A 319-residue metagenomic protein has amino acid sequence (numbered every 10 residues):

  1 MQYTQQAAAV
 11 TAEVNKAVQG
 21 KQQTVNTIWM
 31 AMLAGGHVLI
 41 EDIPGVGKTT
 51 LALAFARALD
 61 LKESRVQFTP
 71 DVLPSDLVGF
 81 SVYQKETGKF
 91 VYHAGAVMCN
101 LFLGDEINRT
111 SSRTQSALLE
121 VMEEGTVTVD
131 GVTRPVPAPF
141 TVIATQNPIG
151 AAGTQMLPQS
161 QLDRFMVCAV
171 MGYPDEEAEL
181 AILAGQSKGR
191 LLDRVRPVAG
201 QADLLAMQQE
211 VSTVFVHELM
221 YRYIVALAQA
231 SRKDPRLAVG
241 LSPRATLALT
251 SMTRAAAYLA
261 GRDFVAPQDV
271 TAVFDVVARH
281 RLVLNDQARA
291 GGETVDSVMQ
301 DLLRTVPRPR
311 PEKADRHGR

Functional and structural regions predicted by a protein language model:
Q2-I43: Pre-Walker A (pre-P-loop) alpha-helix and adjacent loop at the N terminus of AAA/AAA+ ATPase modules, a conserved
N26-M30, Y83-G104: Conserved alpha-helical scaffold flanking the Walker A/P-loop in AAA+ ATPase domains
M32-T69: Walker A/P-loop
D42, D105-E106, A117: Walker B catalytic acidic pair
I43, L77, T145: P-loop (Walker A) phosphate-binding loop of NTP-binding proteins
A58-E86: AAA+/P-loop NTPase substrate/partner-engagement loops
Q84-K89, T110, T114, M122-V214 (+1 more regions): Canonical AAA+ ATPase core
K233-R319: C-terminal engagement/docking regions of AAA+ P-loop ATPases
